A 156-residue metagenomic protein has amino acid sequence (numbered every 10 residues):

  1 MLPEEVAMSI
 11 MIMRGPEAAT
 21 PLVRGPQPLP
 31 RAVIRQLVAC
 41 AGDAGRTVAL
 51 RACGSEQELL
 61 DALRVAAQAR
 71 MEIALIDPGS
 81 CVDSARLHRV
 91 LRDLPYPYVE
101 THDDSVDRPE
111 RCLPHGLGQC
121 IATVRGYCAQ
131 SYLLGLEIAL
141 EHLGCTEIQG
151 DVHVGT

Functional and structural regions predicted by a protein language model:
L2-C40: N-terminal beta1-alpha1 ligand-phosphate binding loop
P16-A19, G79-V82, D104-V106: Short glycine-rich anion-binding loops that position phosphate/pyrophosphate groups of nucleotides and phosphorylated
R24-A32, D107-T156: Short, glycine-/small-residue-rich phosphate/pyrophosphate-handling segment
T47-E58: Short beta->alpha junction loops
A62-Q68, I76-Y96: Short Gly/Thr/Asp-enriched flexible loops that form oxyanion-binding sites at enzyme active sites
D93-P109: Short, acidic/small-residue loops that bind anionic groups at enzyme active sites
